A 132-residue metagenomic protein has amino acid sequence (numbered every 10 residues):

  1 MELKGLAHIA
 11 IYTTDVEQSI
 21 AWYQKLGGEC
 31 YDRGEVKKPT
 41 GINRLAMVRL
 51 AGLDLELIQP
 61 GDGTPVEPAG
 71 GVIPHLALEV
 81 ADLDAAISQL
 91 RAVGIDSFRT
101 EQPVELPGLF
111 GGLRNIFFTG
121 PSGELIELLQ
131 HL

Functional and structural regions predicted by a protein language model:
M1-Q18, I73-L76, L129-L132: N-terminal beta-strand motif that seeds the catalytic metal site of vicinal oxygen chelate
E2, R33-V36, R91-L132: Vicinal oxygen chelate
L3, I11-D54, A92: Core segments of cupin and vicinal oxygen chelate
G5, I42-R44, V72, G112: Exposed loop/turn and edge beta-strand positions of beta-sandwich/beta-sheet ligand-binding modules
H8, M47, A77, N115-F117: Short, conserved structural micro-motifs that define repeat-unit consensus positions and nucleotide-binding loops
D15-V16, V80-D84: Helix N-cap motif at beta-to-alpha junctions
W22, D84-Q89: Short amphipathic alpha-helices within nucleic acid-binding modules
Y31-E67, F118-P121, L125-H131: Conserved short beta-strand elements that form part of the metal-binding/catalytic scaffold of enzyme active sites
